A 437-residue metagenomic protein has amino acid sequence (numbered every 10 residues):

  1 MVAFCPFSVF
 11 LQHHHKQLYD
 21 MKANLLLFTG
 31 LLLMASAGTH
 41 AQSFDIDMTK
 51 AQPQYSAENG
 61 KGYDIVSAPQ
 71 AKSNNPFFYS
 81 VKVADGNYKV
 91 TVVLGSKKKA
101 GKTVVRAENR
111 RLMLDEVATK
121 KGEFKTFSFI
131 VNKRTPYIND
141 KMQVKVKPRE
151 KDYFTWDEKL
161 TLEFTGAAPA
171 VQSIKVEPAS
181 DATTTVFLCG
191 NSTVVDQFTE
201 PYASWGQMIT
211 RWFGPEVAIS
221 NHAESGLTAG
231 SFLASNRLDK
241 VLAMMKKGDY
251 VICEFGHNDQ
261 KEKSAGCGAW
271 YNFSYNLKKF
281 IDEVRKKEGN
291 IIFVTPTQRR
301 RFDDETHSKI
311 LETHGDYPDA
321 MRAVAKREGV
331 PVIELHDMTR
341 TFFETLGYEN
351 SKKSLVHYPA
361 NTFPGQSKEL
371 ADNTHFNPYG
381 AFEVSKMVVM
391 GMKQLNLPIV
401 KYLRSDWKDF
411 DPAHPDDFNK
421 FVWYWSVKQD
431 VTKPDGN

Functional and structural regions predicted by a protein language model:
M1-Q42: Bacterial Sec-dependent N-terminal signal peptides
L26, L162, G166-E224, L238-V251: Serine-esterase "nucleophile elbow" of acetyl-processing enzymes
H40-E200: Compositionally biased, intrinsically disordered or flexible polar/acidic segments
S43, I219-N221, G329-V332: Conserved beta-strand scaffold positions in the cores of enzyme catalytic domains, especially in NTP/NDP-utilizing
G60, D181, G214-E216, K286 (+1 more regions): Short, well-ordered coil/turn elements that cap or connect secondary structure elements
Y63-A68, D196-F198, N221-N236, D259-G268: Acidic/histidine-rich helix-loop elements that form or flank divalent-metal/phosphate-binding sites at the catalytic
E108, N236-S405, D417, Y424-N437: Alpha-helical cap/lid subdomain in secreted, periplasmic, or secretory-pathway luminal O-acyl-processing enzymes
P412-P415: Short, secretory-pathway propeptide segments and organelle targeting presequences
